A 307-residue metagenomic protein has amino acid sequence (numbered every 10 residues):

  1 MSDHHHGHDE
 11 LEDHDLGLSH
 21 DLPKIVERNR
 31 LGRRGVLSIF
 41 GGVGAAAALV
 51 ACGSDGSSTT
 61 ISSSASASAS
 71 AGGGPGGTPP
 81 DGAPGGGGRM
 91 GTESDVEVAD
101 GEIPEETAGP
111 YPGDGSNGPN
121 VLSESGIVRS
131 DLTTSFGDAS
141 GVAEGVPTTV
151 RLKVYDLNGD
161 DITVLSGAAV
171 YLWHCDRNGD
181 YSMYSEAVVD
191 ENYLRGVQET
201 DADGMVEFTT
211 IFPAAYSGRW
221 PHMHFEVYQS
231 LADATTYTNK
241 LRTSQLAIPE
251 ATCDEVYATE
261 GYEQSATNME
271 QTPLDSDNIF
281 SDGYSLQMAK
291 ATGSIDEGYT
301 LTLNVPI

Functional and structural regions predicted by a protein language model:
M1-L31, G42-L49, S58-T59: N-terminal secretory signal peptides
L11-L16, L22-K24, I61, A67-A69 (+2 more regions): Intrinsically disordered, low-complexity terminal tails/loops enriched in metal-binding residues
D13-G17, P23, G109, G179 (+4 more regions): Glycine-centered flexibility motif
R30-G35, A46-P75: N-terminal twin-arginine translocation
D81-G82, G86-L274, I279-S281, P306: Beta-strand-dominated extracellular/periplasmic modules and repeats in secreted or surface-exposed proteins
T272, L286-I307: C-terminal, well-folded lobe of enzymatic/effector domains
